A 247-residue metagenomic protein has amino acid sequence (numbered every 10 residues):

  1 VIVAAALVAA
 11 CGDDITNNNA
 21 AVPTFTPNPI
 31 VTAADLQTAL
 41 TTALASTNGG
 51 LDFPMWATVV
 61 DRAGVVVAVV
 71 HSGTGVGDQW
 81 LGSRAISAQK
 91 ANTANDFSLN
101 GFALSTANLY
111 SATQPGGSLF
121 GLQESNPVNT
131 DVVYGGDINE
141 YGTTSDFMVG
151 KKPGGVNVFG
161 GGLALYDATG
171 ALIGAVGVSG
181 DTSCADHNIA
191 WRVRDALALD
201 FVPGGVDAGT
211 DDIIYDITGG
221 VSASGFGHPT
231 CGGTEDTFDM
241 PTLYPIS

Functional and structural regions predicted by a protein language model:
V1-I2: Sec-dependent signal peptide recognition, specifically the positively charged N-region followed immediately by
L7-A10: C-terminal motif of bacterial Sec signal peptides marking the signal peptidase cleavage site
I15-S247: Flexible, solvent-exposed loop/hinge segments and secondary-structure transition points
